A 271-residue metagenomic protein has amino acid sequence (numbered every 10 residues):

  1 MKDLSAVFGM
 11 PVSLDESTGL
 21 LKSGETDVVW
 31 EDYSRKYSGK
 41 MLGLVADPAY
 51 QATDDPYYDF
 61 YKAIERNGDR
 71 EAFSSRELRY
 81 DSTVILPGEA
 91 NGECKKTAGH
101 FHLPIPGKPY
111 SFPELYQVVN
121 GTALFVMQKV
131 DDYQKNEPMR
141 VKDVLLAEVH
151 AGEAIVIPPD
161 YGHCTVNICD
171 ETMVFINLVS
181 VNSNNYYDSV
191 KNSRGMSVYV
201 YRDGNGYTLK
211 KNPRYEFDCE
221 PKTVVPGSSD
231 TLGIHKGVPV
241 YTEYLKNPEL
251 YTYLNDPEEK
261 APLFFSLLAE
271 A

Functional and structural regions predicted by a protein language model:
M1-V149, N167-A271: Active-site region of the double-stranded beta-helix
A154-I155, P159-C164: Histidine-centered metal-chelating micro-motifs
